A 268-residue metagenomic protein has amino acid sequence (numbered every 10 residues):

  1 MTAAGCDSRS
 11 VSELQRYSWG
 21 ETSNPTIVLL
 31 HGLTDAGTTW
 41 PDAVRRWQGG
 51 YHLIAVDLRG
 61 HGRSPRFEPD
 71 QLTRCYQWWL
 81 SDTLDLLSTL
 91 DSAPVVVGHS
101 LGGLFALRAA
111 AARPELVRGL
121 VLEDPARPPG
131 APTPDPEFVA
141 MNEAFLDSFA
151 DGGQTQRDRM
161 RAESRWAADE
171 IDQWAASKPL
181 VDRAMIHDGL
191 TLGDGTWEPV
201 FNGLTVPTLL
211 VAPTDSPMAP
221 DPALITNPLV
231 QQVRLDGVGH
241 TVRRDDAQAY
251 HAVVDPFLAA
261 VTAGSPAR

Functional and structural regions predicted by a protein language model:
S12, R45, I54-V97, A252: Active-site loop/oxyanion-hole signature of alpha/beta-hydrolase fold enzymes
Q15-E68: Conserved HGGG/HGGXW glycine-rich cap/lid loop of the alpha/beta-hydrolase fold
T26, H52, A93-V95, L116-G119 (+1 more regions): Structural signature of beta-strand start/N-cap positions in the alpha/beta core of ABC transporter nucleotide-binding
G98, G102, A106: Gly/Ala-rich beta-loop-alpha elbow adjacent to hydrolase catalytic centers
L107, A111, V117-F149: Flexible "cap/lid" loop of the alpha/beta hydrolase fold
A131-T133, S148-N202: Conserved alpha/beta-hydrolase catalytic His-Asp/Glu region
A184-R234: Conserved serine/cysteine hydrolase catalytic core
V238-H251: Catalytic histidine-centered segment of alpha/beta-hydrolase-like enzymes
